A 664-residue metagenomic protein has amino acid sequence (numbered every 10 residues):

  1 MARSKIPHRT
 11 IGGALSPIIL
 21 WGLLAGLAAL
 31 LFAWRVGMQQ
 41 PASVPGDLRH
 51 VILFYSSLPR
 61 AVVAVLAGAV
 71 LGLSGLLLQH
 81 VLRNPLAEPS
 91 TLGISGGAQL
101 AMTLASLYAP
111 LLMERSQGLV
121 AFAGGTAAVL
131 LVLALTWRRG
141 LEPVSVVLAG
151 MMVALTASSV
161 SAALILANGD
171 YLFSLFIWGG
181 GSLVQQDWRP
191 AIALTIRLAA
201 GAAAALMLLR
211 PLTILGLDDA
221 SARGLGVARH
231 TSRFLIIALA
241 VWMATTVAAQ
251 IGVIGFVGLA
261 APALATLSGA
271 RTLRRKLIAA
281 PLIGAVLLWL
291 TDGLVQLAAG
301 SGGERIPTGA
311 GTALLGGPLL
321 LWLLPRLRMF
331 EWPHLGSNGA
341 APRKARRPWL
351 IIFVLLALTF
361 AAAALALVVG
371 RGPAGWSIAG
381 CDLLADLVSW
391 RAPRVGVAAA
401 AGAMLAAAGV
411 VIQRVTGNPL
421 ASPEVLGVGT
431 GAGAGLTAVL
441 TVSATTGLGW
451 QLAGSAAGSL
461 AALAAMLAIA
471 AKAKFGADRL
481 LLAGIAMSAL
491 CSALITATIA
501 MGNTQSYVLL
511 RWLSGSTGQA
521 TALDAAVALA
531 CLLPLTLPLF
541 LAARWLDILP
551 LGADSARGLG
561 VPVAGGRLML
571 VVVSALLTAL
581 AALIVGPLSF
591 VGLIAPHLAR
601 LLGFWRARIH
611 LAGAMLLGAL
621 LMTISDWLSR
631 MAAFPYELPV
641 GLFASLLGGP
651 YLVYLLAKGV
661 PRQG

Functional and structural regions predicted by a protein language model:
A2-G664: Alpha-helical transmembrane segments in inner-membrane proteins
